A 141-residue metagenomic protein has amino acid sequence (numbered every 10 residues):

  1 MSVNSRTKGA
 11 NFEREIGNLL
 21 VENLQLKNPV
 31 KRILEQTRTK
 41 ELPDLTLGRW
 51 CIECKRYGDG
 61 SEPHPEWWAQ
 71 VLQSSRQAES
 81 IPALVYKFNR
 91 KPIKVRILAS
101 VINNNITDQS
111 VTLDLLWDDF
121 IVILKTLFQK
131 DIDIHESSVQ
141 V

Functional and structural regions predicted by a protein language model:
M1-V141: Catalytic phosphate/metal-binding cores of nucleic-acid and nucleotide-processing enzymes, i.e., regions that mediate
